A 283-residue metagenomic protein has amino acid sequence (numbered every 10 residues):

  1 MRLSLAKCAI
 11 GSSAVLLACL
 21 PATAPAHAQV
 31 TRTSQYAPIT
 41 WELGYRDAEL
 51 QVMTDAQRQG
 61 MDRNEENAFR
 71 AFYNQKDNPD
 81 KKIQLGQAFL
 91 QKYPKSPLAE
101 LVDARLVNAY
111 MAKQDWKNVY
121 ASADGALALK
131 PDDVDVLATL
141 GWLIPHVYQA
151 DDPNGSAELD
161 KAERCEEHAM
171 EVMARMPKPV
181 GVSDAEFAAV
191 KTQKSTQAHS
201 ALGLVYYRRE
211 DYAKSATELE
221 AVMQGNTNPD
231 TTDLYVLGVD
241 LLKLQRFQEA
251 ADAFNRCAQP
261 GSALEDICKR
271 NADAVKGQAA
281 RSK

Functional and structural regions predicted by a protein language model:
A26-L101: N-terminal leader/linker segments that initiate helical-solenoid repeat arrays
T33-Y36, P179-V180, T192-R208, T217 (+2 more regions): Terminal, low-structured helical/coil segments at or just beyond the last alpha-helical repeat
A68-A71, L106, L140, L202 (+2 more regions): Structural register within alpha-helical repeat arrays
F72-K76, Y110-Q114, G141-G155, E210 (+3 more regions): Short coil/turn linking the two alpha-helices of tandem helical-hairpin repeats
K92-A99, A128-V134, A174-Q193, Q224-D230 (+1 more regions): Short solvent-exposed coil/turn linkers within tandem alpha-helical repeat scaffolds
N108, W142, H146-Q149, L204 (+2 more regions): Residue-level recognition of tetratricopeptide repeat
